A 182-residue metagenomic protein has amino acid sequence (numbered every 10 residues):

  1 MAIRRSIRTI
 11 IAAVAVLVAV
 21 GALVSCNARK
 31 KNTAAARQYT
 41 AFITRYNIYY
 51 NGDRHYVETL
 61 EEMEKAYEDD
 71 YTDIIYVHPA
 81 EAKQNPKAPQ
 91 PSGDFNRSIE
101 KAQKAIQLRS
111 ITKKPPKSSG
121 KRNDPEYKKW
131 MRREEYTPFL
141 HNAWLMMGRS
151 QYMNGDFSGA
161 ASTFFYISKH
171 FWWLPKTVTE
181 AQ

Functional and structural regions predicted by a protein language model:
A2-R8, A22-Q182: Acidic, polar-rich low-complexity tracts and alpha-helical solenoid repeat scaffolds
A12-A22: Bacterial N-terminal signal peptides
